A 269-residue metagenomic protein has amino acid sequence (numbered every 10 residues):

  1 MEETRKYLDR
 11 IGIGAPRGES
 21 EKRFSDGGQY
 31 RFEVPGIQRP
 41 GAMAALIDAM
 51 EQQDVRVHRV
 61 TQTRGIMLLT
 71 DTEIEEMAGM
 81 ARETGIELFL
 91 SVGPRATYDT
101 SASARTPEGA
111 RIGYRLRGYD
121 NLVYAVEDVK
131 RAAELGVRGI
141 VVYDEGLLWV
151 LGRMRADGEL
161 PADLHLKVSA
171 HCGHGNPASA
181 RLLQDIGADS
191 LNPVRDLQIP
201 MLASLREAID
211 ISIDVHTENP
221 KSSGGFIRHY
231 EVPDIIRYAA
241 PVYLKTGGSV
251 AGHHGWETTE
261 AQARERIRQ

Functional and structural regions predicted by a protein language model:
M1-V137, V142-H174, N192-P193, I199-Q269: Active-site pocket-lining/capping segments in soluble small-molecule metabolic enzymes
G175-S179: Short, glycine/polar-rich helix-capping loops at beta-to-alpha or helix-loop-helix junctions that flank or form
I186-D189: Hydrophobic, aromatic-enriched interface-forming segments
